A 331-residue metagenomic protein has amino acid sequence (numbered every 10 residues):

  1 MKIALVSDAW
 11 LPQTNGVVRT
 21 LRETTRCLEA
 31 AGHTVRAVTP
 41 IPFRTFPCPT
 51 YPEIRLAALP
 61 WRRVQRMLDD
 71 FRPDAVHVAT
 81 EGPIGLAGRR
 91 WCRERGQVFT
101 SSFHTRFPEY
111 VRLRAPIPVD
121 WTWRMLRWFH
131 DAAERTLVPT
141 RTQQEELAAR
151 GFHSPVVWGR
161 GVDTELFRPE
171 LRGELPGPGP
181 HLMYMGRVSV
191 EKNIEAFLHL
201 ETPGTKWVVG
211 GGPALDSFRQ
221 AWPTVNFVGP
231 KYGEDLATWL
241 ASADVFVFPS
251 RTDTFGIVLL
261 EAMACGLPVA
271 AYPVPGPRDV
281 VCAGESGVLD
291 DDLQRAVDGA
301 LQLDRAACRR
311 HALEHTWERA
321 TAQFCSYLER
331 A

Functional and structural regions predicted by a protein language model:
L68, H130, P230-K231, T238-A243 (+1 more regions): Short alpha-helical donor nucleotide-sugar binding micro-motif in glycosyltransferases
V98-T100, E109-W128, V138: Nucleotide-sugar donor phosphate/pyrophosphate-binding loop at the beta->alpha transition of glycosyltransferases
R124-E170, G177: Donor nucleotide-sugar binding/catalytic pocket of nucleotide-sugar-dependent glycosyltransferases
E174-W207: Conserved donor-binding/catalytic core segment of Leloir-type glycosyltransferases
D216-E234: Nucleotide-activated donor-binding/catalytic signature segment of Leloir-type glycosyltransferases, i.e., the conserved
R251: Aromatic "clamp/platform" in nucleotide-sugar-dependent glycosyltransferases that forms part of the donor/acceptor
P268-A271, V281: Short hydrophobic beta-strand element within catalytic cores of glycosyltransferases and related nucleotide-activated
Q302-R330: A charged, aromatic-enriched C-terminal amphipathic alpha-helix characteristic of glycosyltransferases across folds
